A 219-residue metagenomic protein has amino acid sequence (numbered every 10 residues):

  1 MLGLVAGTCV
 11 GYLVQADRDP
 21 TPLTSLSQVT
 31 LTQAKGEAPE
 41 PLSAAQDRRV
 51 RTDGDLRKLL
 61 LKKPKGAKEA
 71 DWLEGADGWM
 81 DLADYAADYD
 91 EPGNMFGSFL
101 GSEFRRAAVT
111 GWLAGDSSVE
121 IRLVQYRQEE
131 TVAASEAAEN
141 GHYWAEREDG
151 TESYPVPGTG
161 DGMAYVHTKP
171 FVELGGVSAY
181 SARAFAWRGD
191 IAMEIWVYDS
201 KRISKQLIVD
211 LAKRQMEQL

Functional and structural regions predicted by a protein language model:
M1-L2: N-terminal export and membrane-targeting signals
G7-A107: N-terminal "mature-domain start" segment
R18, E129-T131, I203: Residue-level signal for secondary-structure boundary sites
R106-S135: A short acidic-to-branched-hydrophobic micro-motif
G111-W112, A138-E146, Q215-L219: Hydrophobic, Leu/Ile/Phe/Ala-enriched alpha-helical segments that form helix-helix packing faces
L123-R127, A138, V197-D199, A212: A mature extracytoplasmic/lumenal domain signature
E130, A134-A182: Short Gly/Thr-rich strand-loop-strand
E173-L219: Extracytoplasmic/luminal low-complexity segments enriched in Pro/Gly and acidic/polar residues that act as flexible
